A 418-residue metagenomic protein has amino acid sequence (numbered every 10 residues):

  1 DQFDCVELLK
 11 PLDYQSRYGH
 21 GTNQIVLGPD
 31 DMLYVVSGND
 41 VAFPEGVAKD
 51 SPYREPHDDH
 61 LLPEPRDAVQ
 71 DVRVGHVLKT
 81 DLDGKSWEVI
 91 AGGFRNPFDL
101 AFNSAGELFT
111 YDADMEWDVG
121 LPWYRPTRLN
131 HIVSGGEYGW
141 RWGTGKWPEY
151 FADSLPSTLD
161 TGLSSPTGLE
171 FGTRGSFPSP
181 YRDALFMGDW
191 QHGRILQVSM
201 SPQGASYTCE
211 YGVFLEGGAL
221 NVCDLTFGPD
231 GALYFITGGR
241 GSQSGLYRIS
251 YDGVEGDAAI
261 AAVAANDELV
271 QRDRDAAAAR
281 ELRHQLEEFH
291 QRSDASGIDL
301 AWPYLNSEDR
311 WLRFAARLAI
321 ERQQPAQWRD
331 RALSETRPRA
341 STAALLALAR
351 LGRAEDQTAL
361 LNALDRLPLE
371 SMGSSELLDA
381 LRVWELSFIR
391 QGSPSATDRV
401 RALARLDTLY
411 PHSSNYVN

Functional and structural regions predicted by a protein language model:
D1-E288: Beta-propeller domains with acidic blade repeats across secreted/periplasmic ectodomains and cytosolic WD/CNH propellers
S134-Y150, S154, V198-N418: Extracellular/periplasmic ectodomains of large secreted or surface enzymes and adhesion receptors
